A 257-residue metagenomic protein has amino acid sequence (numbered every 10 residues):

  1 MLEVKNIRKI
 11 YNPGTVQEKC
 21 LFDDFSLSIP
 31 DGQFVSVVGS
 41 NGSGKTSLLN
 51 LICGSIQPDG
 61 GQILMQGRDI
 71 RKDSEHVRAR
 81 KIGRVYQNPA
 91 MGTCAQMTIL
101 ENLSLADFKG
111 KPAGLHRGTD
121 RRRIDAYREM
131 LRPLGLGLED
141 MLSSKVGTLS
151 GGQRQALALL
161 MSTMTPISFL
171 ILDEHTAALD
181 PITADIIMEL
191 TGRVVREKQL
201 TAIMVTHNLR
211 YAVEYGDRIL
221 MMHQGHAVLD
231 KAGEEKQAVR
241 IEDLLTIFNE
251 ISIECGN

Functional and structural regions predicted by a protein language model:
M1, I10-D24, S74: A short, flexible loop at the N-terminus of ABC-type nucleotide-binding domains that lies
V38-S40: The feature captures the beta-strand-to-loop junction immediately N-terminal to the Walker
C53: Helix-to-loop junction immediately C-terminal to a conserved catalytic motif
G61-D69, K231: Conserved ABC transporter NBD signature motif
D69-G83, A113-H116, D120, K236-E242: ABC ATPase NBD coupling module
E174-H175: Walker B catalytic motif
T206-H207: H-loop/switch region of ABC-family ATPase nucleotide-binding domains
H226-E250: Conserved beta-strand-loop-alpha-helix hinge in the C-terminal portion of ABC ATPase nucleotide-binding domains
